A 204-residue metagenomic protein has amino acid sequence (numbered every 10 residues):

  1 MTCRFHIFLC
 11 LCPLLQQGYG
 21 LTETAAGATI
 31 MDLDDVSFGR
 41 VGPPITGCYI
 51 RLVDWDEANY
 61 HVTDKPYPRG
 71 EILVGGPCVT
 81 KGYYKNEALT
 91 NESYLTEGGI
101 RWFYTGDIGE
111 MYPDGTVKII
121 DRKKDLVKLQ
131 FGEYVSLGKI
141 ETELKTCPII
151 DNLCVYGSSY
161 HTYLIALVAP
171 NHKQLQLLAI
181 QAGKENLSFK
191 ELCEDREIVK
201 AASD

Functional and structural regions predicted by a protein language model:
M1-F38, Y49: Gly/Ser/Thr-rich phosphate-binding loop
G20, G42, D107: Active-site glycine-centered loops adjacent to acidic/histidine catalytic or metal-binding residues that shape
F38, C48, E87, N91 (+4 more regions): Amphipathic alpha-helical segments in well-structured domains
G42-G47, F103: Short coil-to-beta-strand transition motifs
L52-D54, V74-G76, D121, V168-P170: Flexible glycine-/small-residue-rich
V53, G106-I108, C147-Q174: C-terminal boundary motif of the adenylate-forming
N59-L129: Conserved ATP-binding/catalytic segment of the ANL
V79-T80, S93-Y94, T116-K145, Q174-R196: Adenylate-forming
